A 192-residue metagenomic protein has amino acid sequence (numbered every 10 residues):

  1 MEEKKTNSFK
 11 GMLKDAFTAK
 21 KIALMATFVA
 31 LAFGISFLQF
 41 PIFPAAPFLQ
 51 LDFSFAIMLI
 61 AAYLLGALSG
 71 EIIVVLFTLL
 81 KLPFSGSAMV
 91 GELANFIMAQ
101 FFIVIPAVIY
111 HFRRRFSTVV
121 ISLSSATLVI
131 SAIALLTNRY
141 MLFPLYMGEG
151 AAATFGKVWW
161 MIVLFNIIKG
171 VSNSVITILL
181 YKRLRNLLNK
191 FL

Functional and structural regions predicted by a protein language model:
M1-L192: Loop-helix junctions at membrane interfaces
